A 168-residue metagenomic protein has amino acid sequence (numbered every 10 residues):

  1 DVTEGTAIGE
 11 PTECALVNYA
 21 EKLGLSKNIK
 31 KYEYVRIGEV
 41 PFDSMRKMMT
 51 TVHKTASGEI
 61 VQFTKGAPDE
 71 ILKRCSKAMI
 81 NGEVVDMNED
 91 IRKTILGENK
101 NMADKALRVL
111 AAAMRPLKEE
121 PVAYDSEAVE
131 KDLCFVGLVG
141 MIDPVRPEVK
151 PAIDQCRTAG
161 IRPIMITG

Functional and structural regions predicted by a protein language model:
D1-F135, M141, P151-Q155, A159-G168: Cytosolic catalytic regions of ATP/NTP-dependent phosphoryl-transfer enzymes
